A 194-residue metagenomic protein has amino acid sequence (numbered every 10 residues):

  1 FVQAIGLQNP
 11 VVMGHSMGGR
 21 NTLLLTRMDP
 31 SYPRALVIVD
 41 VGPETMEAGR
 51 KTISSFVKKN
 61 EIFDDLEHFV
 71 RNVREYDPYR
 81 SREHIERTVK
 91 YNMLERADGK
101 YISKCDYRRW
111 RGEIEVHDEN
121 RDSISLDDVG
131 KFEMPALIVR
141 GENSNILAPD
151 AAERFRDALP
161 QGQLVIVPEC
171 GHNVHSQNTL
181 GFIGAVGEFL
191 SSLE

Functional and structural regions predicted by a protein language model:
F1-Q8, F189, L193: Glycine-rich phosphate-binding loop signature in dinucleotide/nucleotide-binding domains
A4-E47: Conserved hydrolase catalytic core segment
Y32-R34, L159-G162, C170: Core-facing hydrophobic residues within beta-strands of well-ordered domains
V39-E67: A catalytic-pocket lid/entrance helix-loop region that shapes and gates access to the active site across common
N60, D64-N120: Conserved alpha/beta-hydrolase catalytic His-Asp/Glu region
R96-D157, Q163-I166: Conserved serine/cysteine hydrolase catalytic core
C170-I183: Catalytic histidine-centered segment of alpha/beta-hydrolase-like enzymes
